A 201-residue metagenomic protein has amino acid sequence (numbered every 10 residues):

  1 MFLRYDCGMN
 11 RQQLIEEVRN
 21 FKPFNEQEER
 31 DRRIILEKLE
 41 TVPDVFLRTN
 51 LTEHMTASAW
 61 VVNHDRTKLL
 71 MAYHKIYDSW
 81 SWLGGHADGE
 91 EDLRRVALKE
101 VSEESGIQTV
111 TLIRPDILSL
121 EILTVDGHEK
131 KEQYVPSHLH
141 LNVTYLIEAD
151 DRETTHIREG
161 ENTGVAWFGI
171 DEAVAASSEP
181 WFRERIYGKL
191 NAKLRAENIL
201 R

Functional and structural regions predicted by a protein language model:
F2-E16, F21, H138-H140, R152-R201: Nudix hydrolase/Nudix homology domain
F2-N25, D92-T109: N-terminal short leaders/motifs
C7-Q12, D44-H54, R95-A97, V135-V143 (+1 more regions): Short charge-dense sequence patches
Q13-E17, A59, T67, L98-E104 (+3 more regions): Short low-complexity stretches enriched in small and charged residues
N20-S58: Acidic, metal-coordinating catalytic segment for phosphate/diphosphate chemistry, firing primarily on the Nudix
L47-W82: N-terminal strand-loop-strand
D88-W181: Unchanged
